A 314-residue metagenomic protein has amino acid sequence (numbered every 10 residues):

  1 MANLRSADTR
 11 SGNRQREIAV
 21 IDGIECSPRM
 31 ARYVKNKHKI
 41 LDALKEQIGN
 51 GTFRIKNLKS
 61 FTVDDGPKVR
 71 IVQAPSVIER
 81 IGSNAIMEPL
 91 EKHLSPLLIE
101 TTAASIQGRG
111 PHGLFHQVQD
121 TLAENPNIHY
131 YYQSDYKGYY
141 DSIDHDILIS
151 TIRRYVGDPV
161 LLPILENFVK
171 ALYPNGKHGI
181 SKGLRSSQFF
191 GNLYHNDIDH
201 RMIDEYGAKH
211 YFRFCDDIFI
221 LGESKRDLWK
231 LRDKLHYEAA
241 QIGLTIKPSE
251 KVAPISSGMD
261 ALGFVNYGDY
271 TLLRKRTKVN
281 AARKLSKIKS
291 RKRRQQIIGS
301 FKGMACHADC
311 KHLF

Functional and structural regions predicted by a protein language model:
M1-L148: Conserved two-metal-ion catalytic palm core of "right-hand" nucleic acid polymerases, unifying RNA-dependent RNA
N3, Q15-R16, R29, K39-A43 (+10 more regions): Exposed alpha-helical structural elements
I40, Q47-I48, G66, R109 (+6 more regions): Conserved polymerase palm-domain catalytic core
I48, P75, R80, N84 (+4 more regions): Right-hand nucleic-acid polymerase module
I106, S181, A261: Short glycine/serine/threonine-biased micro-segments
